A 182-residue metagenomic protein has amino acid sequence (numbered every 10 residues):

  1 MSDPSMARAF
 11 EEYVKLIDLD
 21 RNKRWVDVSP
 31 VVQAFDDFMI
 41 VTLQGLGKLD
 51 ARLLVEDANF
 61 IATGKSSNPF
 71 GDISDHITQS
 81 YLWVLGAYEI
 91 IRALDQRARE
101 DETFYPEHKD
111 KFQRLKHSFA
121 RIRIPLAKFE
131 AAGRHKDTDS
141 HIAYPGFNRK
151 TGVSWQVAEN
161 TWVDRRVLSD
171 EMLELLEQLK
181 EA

Functional and structural regions predicted by a protein language model:
M1-S118, T151-A182: Amphipathic alpha-helical interface segments
K111-G152: Histidine-centered, metal-coordinating catalytic motifs and their short helical/loop contexts
